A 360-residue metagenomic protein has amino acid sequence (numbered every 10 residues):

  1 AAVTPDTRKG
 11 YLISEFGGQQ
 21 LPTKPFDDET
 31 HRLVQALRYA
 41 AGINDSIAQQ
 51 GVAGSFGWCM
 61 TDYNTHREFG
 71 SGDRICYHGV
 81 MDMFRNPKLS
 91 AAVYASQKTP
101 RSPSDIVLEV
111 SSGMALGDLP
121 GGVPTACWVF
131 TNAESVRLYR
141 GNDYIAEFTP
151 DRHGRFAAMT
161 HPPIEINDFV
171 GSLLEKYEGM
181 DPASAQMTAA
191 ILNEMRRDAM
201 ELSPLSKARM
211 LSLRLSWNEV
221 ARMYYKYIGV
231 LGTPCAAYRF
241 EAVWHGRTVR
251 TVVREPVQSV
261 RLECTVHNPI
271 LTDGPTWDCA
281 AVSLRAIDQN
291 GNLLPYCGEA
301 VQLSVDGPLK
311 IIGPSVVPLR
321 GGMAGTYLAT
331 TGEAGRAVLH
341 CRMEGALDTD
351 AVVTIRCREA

Functional and structural regions predicted by a protein language model:
A1-S90, Q97, P103-D118, D151: Substrate-binding/catalytic cleft of secreted carbohydrate-active enzymes, primarily glycoside hydrolases
A95-L108, V252-E263: Proline/serine/threonine-rich low-complexity linkers at boundaries of modular beta-sandwich domains
L116-G122, I270-A280: Short, solvent-exposed loop/linker segments at the N-terminal edge of repeated beta-sheet extracellular domains
T125-E147, Y238-A242, G298-L303, A337-C341: Beta-strand-rich binding/interaction modules
C127-T131, D278-P295, V338-C341: Beta-strand-rich structural segments
G154-I166, D306-M323: Low-complexity "stalk/linker" and mucin-like segments enriched in Ser/Thr/Pro/Ala/Gly
G171-Q186, K226-G246, A334-E344: Short, aromatic- and glycine-rich surface loops/edge beta-strands on solvent-exposed regions
R247-Q258, L347-E359: Edge beta-strands of extracellular beta-sandwich domains
